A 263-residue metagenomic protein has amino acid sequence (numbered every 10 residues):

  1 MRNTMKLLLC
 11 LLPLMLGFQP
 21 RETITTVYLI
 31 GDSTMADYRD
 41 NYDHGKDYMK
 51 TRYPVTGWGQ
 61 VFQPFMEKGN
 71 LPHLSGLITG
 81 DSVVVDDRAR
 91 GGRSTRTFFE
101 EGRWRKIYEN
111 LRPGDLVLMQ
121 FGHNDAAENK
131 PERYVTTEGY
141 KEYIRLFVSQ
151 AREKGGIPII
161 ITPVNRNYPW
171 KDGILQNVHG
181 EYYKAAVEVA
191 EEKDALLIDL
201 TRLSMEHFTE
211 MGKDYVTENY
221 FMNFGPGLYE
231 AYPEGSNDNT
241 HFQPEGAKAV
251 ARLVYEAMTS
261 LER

Functional and structural regions predicted by a protein language model:
N3-T4, C10-I24: Bacterial Sec-dependent signal peptides at the C-terminal "C-region" and cleavage site
Q19-A89, R105-P113: Serine-esterase "nucleophile elbow" of acetyl-processing enzymes
Y42-K68, S94, T136-E142, V178-V187 (+1 more regions): Secondary-structure junction/capping motif
V85-R93, E132-R133, P169: Short, basic, glycine/proline-bearing loop/turn elements
R93-S94, Q243: Short, structural beta-strand-to-alpha-helix junction motif
E100-K248, R252-E262: Alpha-helical cap/lid subdomain in secreted, periplasmic, or secretory-pathway luminal O-acyl-processing enzymes
